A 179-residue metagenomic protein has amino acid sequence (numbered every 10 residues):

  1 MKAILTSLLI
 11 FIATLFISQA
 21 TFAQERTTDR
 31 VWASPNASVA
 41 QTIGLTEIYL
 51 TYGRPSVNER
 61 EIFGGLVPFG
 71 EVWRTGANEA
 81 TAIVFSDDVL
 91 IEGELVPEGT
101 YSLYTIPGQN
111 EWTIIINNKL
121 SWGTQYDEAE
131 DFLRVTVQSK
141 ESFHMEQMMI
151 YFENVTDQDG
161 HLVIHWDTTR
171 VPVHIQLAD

Functional and structural regions predicted by a protein language model:
M1-E25: Bacterial Sec-dependent N-terminal signal peptides
F16, V96, P107-Q109, F143 (+1 more regions): A cross-taxa feature marking solvent-exposed loop/turn segments within ectodomains of secreted and single-pass membrane
Q24-P68, G123-D179: Primarily secretory-pathway and cell-envelope proteins
W73-W122: Mid-length scaffold segments of soluble, non-membrane domains
